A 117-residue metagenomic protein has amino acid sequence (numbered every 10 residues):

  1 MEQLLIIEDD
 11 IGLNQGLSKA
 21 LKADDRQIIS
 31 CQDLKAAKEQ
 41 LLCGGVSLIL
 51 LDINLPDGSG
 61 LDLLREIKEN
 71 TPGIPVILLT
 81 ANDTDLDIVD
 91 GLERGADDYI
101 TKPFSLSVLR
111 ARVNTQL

Functional and structural regions predicted by a protein language model:
E8, L55: Conserved acidic carboxylate
D10-I29: Two-component/phosphorelay signaling modules centered on CheY-like receiver
S30-L48: Acidic, metal-coordinating helix/loop segments flanking the phosphotransfer/catalytic sites of two-component signaling
D33, S59-D62: Acidic catalytic/metal-coordinating carboxylates
D52, T80: Active-site residues of response regulator receiver
P56, T84: The feature encodes the CheY-like receiver
L61-P72: Short amphipathic alpha-helix used as the core "switch/output" element in two-component signaling
